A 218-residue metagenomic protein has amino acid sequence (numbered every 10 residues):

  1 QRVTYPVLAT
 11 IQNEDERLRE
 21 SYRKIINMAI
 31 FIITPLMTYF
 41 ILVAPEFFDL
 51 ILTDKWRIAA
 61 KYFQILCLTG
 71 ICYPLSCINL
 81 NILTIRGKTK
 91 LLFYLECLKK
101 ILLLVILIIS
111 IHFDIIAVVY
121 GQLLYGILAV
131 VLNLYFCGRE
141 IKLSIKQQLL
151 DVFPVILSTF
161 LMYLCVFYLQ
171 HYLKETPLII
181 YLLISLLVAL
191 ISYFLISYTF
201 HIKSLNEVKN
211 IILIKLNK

Functional and structural regions predicted by a protein language model:
Q1-E96: Specific pore-lining/lateral-gate transmembrane helices of multi-pass inner-membrane transport and insertion machines
R2-Y5, I41-P45, I65, L134 (+4 more regions): Alpha-helical transmembrane segments of polytopic integral membrane proteins, especially the permease/helical cores
K24, I58-Y62, D114, V118 (+5 more regions): Residue-level signature of transmembrane alpha-helical entry/exit and packing/kink sites in multi-pass membrane
V43-P45, L52-W56, G87-K88, S110-I115 (+4 more regions): Short helix-capping/hinge motifs at transmembrane helix termini and TM-loop junctions
D49, L80-K90, F113, F136-K142 (+1 more regions): Juxtamembrane transmembrane-helix termini
L50-I51, I58-A59, L91-L92, I116-G121 (+2 more regions): Extended hydrophobic-aromatic, low-complexity segments
L91-Y120, Y125-F136, P154-Q170, V188-S197: Alpha-helical transmembrane segments of multi-pass membrane transporters and transport-associated inner-membrane enzymes
Y135-I145, V152, L164-K218: Membrane-proximal transmembrane or re-entrant/amphipathic helices at the cytosolic face
